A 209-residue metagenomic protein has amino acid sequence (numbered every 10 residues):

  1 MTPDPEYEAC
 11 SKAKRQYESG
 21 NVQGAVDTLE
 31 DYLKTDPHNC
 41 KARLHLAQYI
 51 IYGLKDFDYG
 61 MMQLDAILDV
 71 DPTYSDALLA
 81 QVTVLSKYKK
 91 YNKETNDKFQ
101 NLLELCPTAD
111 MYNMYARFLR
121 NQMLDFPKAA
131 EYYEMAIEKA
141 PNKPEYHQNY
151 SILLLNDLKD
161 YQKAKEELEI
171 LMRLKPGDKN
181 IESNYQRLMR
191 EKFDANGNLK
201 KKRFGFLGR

Functional and structural regions predicted by a protein language model:
M1-P3, K165-R209: Terminal, low-structured helical/coil segments at or just beyond the last alpha-helical repeat
P5-T35, H45, I51-Y52: Alpha-helical segment of the N-proximal tetratricopeptide repeat
K14, Q48-Y49, T83, R117-F118 (+2 more regions): Residue-level recognition of tetratricopeptide repeat
E18-D27, L54-A66, Y88-N101, Q122-M135 (+2 more regions): Structural signature of tandem alpha-helical TPR/SEL1-like repeats, specifically the intra-repeat loop/turn
T35, V70, E104-L105, K139 (+1 more regions): Structural marker of alpha-solenoid helical repeat scaffolds
N39, Y74, T108-A109, K143 (+1 more regions): Residue-level recognition of tetratricopeptide repeat
A42, A77, M111-Y112, Y146 (+1 more regions): TPR alpha-solenoid repeat register
